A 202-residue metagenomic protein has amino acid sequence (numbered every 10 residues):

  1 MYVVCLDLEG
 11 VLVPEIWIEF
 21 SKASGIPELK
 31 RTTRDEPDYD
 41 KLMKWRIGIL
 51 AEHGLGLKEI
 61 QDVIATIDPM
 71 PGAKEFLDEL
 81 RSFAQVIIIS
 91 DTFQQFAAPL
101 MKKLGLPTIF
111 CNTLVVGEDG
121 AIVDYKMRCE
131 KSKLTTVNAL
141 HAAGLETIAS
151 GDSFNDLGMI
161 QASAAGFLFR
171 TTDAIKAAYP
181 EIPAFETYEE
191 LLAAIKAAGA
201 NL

Functional and structural regions predicted by a protein language model:
Y2-T113, G117-E118: Alpha-helical substrate-recognition element adjacent to the catalytic core
D78, N138, L157-G158: Alpha-helical segments flanking ligand/cofactor-binding loops in enzyme cores
V86-D91, L145-E186: Acidic, Mg2+-coordinating phosphoryl-transfer loop and its flanking beta/alpha structural elements, shared across
Q94-A98, D156-L157, L192: Short, well-ordered alpha-helical microsegments
Q95-T147: Substrate-recognition "cap/lid" segment bordering the active-site pocket of phosphatases
C111-V116, T171-I175, E189-L191: Short, acidic/turn-prone active-site loops that include or flank metal/cofactor- and phosphate-binding residues
R128, I182-L191: Short acidic-hydrophobic, aromatic-tinged amphipathic segments that line or gate anion-handling sites
A194-L202: Short amphipathic alpha-helix with an adjacent loop that forms part of the alpha/beta core around
